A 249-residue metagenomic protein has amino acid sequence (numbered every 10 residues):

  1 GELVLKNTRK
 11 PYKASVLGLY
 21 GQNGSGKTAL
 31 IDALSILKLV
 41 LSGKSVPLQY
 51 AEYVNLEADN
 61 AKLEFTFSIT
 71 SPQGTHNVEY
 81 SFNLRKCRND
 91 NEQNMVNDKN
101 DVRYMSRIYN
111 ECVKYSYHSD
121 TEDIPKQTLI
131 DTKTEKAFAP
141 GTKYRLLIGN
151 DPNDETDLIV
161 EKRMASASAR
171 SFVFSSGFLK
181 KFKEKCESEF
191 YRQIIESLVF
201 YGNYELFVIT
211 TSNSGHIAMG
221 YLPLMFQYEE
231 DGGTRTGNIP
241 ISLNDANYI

Functional and structural regions predicted by a protein language model:
G1-S35: Pre-Walker A-like glycine/lysine-rich segment at the N-terminus of P-loop NTPase domains
V16, N60-E64, E79: Extracellular structured ligand-interaction cores
N23, F67-S71, L84-R88: Short, flexible loop/turn elements at secondary-structure junctions
L37-L48: Post-Walker A helix-loop "phosphate-sensing" segment adjacent to the P-loop in P-loop NTPases
Q49-S71: AAA+/P-loop NTPase substrate/partner-engagement loops
D59, H76, M105-R107: A short, structural micro-pattern
T75-S81: Short, surface-exposed coil-to-beta transition loops
R85-Y248: Electropositive, glycine-dotted interaction segments that contact anionic polymers or phosphate-rich ligands
